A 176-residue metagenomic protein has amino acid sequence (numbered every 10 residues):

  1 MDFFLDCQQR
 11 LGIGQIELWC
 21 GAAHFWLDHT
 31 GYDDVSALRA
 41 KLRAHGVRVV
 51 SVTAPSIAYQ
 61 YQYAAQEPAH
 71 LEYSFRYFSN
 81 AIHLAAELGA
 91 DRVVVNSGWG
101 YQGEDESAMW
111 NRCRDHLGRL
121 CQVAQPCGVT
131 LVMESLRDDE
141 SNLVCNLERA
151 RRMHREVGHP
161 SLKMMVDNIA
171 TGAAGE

Functional and structural regions predicted by a protein language model:
F4-G12, T30-T53, N80-G89, G118-P126 (+1 more regions): Acidic (Asp/Glu)-rich catalytic clusters
Q8, I16, L42, V52 (+5 more regions): Conserved, mostly hydrophobic/aromatic
G14-L18, V49-A54, V93-V95, L131-M133 (+1 more regions): Hydrophobic faces of well-ordered beta-strands that scaffold small-molecule active sites in alpha/beta enzyme cores
E17-R43, S97-D105: Glycine-rich, proline-tolerant flexible connector loops at the mouths of alpha/beta enzymes
S56-Q60: Aromatic-lined carbohydrate-binding surfaces of glycoside hydrolases
Y61-M164, A173: Active-site acidic/histidine proton-transfer and metal-coordination neighborhood in alpha/beta enzyme cores
E176: Bacterial c-di-GMP phosphodiesterase catalytic domain signature
